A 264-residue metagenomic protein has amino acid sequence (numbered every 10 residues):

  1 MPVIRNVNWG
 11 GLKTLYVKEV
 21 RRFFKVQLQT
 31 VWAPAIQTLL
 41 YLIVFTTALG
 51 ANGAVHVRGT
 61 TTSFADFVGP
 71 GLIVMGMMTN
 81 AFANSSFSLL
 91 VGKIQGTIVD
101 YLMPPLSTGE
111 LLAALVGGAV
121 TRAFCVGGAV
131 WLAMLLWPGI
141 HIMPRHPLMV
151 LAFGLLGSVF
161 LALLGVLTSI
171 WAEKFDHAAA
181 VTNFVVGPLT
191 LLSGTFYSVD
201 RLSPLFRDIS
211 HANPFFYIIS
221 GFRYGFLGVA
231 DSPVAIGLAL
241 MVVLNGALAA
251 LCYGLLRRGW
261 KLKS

Functional and structural regions predicted by a protein language model:
M1-S264: Hydrophobic transmembrane alpha-helices and immediately adjacent juxtamembrane helices of multi-pass inner-membrane
